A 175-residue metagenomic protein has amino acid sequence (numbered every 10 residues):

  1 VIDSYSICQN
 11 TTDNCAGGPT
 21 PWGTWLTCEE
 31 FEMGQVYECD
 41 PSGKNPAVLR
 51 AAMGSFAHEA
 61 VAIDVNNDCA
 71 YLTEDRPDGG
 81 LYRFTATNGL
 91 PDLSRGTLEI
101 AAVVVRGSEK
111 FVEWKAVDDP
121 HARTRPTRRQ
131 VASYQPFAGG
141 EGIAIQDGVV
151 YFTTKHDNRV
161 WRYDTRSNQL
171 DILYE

Functional and structural regions predicted by a protein language model:
V1-E175: Sequence/structural signature of beta-propeller domains
